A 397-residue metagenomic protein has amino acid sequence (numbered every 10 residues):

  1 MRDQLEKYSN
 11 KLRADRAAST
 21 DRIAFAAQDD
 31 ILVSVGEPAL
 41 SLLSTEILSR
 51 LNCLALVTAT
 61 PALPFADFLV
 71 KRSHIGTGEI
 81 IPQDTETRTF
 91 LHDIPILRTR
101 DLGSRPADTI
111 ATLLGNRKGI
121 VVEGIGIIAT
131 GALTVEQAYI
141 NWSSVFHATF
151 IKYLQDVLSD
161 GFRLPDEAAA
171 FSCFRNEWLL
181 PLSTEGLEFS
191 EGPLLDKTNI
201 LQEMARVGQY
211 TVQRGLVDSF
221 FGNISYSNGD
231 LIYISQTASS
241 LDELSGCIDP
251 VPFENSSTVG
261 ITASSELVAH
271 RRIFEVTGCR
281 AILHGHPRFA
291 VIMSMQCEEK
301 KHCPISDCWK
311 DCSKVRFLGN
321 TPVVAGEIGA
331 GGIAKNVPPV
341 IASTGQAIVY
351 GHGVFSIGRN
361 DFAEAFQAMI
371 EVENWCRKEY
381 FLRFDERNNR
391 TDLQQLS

Functional and structural regions predicted by a protein language model:
M1-S397: Glycine-rich flexible loops
